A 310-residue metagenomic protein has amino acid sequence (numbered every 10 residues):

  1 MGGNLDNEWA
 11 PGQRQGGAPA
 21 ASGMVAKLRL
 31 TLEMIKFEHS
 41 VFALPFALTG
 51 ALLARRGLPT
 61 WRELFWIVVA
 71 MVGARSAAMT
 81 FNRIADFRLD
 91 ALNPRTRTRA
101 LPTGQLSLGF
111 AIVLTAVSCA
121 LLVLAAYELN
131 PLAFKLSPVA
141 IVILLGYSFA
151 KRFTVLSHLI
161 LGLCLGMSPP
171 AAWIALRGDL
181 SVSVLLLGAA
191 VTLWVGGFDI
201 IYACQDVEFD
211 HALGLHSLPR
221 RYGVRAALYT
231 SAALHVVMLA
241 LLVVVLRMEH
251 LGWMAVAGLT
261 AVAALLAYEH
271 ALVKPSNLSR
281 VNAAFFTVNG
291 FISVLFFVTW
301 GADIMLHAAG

Functional and structural regions predicted by a protein language model:
G2-R29, M79, R83-L106, I200-V224 (+1 more regions): Cytosolic, membrane-interface loops and tails of multi-pass inner-membrane proteins
A26, V237, V244-G310: Extended hydrophobic alpha-helices typical of membrane-associated regions
L28, L32-M34, V69, S76-A77 (+4 more regions): Intramembrane alpha-helical segments
R29-E38, F42, Q105, S217-Y229 (+1 more regions): Membrane interfacial helix-start motif at the N-side
K36-L53, G162-G166, S293-F297: The first (N-terminal) embedded transmembrane alpha-helix
A54-V69, L132-L144, H158-L213, V224-V237 (+3 more regions): Functional transmembrane core segments of multi-pass inner-membrane proteins
L64-M71, F87-P138, A212-A257, T299: Multi-pass membrane catalytic core of lipid/isoprenoid biosynthesis enzymes
A70-N82, L144-S148, A190-F198, Y202 (+1 more regions): Alpha-helical transmembrane segments of multi-pass membrane proteins
